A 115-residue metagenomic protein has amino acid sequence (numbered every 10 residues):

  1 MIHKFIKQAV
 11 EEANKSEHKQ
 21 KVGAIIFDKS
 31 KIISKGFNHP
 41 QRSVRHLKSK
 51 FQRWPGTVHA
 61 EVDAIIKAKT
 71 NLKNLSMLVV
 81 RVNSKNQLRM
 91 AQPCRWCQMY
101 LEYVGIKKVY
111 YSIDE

Functional and structural regions predicted by a protein language model:
M1-K21: Short, basic/aromatic recognition patches
K19-G23, P55-V58: Short, mixed-charge, low-aromatic patches
K21-S34: Short beta-strand scaffold segments in enzyme catalytic cores
S34-E115: Zn2+-dependent cytidine deaminase-like catalytic core
